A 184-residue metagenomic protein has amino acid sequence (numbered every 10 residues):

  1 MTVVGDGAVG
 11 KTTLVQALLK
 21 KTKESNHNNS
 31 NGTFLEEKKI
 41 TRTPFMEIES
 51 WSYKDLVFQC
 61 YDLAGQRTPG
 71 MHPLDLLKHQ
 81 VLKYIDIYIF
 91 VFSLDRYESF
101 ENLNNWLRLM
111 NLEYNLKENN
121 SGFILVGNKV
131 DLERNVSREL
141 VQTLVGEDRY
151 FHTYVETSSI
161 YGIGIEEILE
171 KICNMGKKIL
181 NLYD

Functional and structural regions predicted by a protein language model:
M1-Y183: TRAFAC-class small GTPase G-domain
